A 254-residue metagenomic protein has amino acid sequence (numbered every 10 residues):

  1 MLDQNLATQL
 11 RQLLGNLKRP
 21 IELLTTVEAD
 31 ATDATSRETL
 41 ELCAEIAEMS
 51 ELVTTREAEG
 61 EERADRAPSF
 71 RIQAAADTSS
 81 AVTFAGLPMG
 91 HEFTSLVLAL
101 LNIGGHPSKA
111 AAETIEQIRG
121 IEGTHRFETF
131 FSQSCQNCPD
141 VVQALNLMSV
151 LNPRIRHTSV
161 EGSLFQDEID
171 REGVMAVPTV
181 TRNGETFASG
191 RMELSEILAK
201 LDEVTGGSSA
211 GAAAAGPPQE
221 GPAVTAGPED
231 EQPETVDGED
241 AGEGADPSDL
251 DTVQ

Functional and structural regions predicted by a protein language model:
M1-P20, E92-E122, S209-Q219: N-terminal leader/targeting and pre-domain segments
Q4-A44, R119-P153: Local sequence-structure signature of Cys/Sec-based thiol-disulfide redox active-site neighborhoods
E28, S50-R63, P153-E168: Thiol-based oxidoreductase modules, predominantly thioredoxin-like and allied folds used for disulfide exchange
D30, L87, S132-C135, S163 (+1 more regions): Short, surface-exposed acidic/glycine-rich loop or hinge patches that mediate macromolecular interfaces
T35-M89, P107-K109, I121: N-terminal non-catalytic structural scaffold regions of very large proteins
I72-P107, A176, T181-A226, D230: Non-catalytic, surface beta->alpha helical segment in thiol-disulfide oxidoreductase systems
R154-V204, A245-Q254: C-terminal, charge/polar-rich interaction regions
V224-Q254: Long, low-complexity, intrinsically disordered segments
